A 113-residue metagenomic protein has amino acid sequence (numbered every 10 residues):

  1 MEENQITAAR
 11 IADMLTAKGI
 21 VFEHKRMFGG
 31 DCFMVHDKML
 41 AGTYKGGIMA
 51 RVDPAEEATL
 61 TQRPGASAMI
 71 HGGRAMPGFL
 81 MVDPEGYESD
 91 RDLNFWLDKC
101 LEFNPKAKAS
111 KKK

Functional and structural regions predicted by a protein language model:
M1-K113: Charge-dense, helix-prone N-terminal extensions
